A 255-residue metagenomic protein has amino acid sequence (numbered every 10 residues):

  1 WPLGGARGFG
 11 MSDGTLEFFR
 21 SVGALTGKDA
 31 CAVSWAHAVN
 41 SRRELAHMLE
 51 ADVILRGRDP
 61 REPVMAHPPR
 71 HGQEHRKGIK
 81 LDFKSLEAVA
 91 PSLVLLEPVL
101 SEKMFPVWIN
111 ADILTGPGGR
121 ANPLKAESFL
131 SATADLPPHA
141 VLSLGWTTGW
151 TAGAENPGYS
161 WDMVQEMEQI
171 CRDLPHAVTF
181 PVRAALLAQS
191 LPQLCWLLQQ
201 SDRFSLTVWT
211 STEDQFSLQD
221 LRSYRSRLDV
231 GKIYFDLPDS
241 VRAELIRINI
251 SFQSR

Functional and structural regions predicted by a protein language model:
W1-R255: Phosphate-group recognition and catalysis centered on beta-loop-alpha active-site segments
